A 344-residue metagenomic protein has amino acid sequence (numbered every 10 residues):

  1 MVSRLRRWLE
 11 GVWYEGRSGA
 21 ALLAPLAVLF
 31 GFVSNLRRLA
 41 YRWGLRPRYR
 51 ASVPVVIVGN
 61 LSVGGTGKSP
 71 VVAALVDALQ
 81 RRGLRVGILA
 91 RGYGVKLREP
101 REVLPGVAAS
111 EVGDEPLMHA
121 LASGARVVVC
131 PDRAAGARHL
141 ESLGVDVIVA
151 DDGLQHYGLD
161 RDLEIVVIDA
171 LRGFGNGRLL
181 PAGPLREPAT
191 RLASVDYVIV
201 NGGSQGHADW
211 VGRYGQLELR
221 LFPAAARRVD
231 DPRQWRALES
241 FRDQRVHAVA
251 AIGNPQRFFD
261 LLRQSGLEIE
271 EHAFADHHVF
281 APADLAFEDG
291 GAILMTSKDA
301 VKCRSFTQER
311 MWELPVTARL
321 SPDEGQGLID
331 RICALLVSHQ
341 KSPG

Functional and structural regions predicted by a protein language model:
M1-W8, R81-R82, Y157-G344: ATP-dependent carboxylate-amine ligase
V2-P54: A transmembrane-helix-recognition feature enriched in membrane-embedded lipid enzymes and envelope glyco-/phospholipid
L29, S69, H119, D151 (+3 more regions): Residue-level signal for inorganic ion chemistry
R38-P105, S342: Walker A (P-loop) phosphate-binding motif
G65, G136-H139, R257-F258, K302-C303: Phosphate- and divalent-cation-binding pockets in alpha/beta enzyme and binding domains that engage nucleotide-derived
L75, L79-Q80, H119, L140 (+1 more regions): Hydrophobic alpha-helical packing residues
L84, G124, V145, G266-L267: Short phosphate-binding/catalytic loops that engage adenosine nucleotides
G92-W210: Phosphate/Mg2+-binding loops and adjacent switch elements in nucleotide/diphosphate-handling enzyme cores
